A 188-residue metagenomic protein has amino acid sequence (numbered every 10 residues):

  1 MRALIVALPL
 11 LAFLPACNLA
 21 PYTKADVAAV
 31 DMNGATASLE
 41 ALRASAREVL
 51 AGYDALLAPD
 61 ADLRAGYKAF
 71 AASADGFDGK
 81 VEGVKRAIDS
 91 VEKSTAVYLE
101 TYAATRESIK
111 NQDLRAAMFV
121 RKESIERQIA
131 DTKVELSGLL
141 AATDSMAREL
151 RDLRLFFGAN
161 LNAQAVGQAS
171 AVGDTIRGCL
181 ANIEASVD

Functional and structural regions predicted by a protein language model:
M1-L4: Positively charged n-region of N-terminal signal peptides that target proteins for export
F13-A16: C-terminal motif of bacterial Sec signal peptides marking the signal peptidase cleavage site
N18-G79: Immediate post-signal-peptide N-terminus of mature secreted/exported proteins
A29, N33-T36, E40-R43, A71 (+9 more regions): Short amphipathic alpha-helical segments with heptad-repeat character
A61-A104: Mid-chain, structured segments of secreted extracytoplasmic proteins
A87, V91-S170, D188: Extended amphipathic alpha-helical interaction segments
S170-G173, R177: Pore-lining and gate-forming transmembrane alpha-helices of multi-pass membrane transport proteins
